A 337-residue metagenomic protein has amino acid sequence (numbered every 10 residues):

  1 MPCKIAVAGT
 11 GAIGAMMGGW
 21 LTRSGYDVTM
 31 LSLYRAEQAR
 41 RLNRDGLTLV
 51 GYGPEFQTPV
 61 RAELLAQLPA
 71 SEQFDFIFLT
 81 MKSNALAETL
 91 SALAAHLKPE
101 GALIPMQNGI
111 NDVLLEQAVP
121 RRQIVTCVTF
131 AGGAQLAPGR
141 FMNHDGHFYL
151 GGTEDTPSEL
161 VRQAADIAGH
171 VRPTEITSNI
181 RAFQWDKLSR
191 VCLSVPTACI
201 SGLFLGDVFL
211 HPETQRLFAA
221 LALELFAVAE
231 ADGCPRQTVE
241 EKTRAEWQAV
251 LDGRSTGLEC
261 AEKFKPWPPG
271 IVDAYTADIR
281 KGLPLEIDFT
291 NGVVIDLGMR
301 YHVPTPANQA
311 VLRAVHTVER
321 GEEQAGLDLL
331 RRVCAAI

Functional and structural regions predicted by a protein language model:
M1-E55: NAD(P)+-binding Rossmann beta1-loop-alpha1 motif at the extreme N-terminus of oxidoreductases
P2-K4, D75, G146: Nucleotide donor/acceptor-binding cores
S32-Y34, G53, A66-L68, Q107 (+3 more regions): Residues at the C-termini of beta-strands that transition into short coil/loop
A36-R41, D112-L114, S158-L160: Short, charged/polar "capping" segments at the starts of alpha-helices and the immediately preceding loops
F56-F141: Rossmann-like NAD(P)(H) cofactor-binding subdomain of soluble oxidoreductases
H96, A118-Q123, M142-K242: Internal alpha-helical scaffold of NAD(P)-dependent oxidoreductase catalytic cores
A219-I337: NAD(P)-dependent Rossmann-like dehydrogenase/reductase catalytic/cofactor-binding core
